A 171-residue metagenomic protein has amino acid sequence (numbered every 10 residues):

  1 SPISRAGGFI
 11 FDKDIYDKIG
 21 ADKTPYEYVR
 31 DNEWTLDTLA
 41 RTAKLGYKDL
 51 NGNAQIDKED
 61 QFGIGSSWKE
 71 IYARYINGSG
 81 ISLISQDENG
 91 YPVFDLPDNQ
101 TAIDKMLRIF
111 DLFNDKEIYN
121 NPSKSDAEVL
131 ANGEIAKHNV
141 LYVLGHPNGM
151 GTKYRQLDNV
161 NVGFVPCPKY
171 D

Functional and structural regions predicted by a protein language model:
S1-E27, S66-G90: Periplasmic solute-binding protein
S1-S4, I10, Q55-K58, E134-K137 (+1 more regions): Extracellular/periplasmic catalytic domains that process cell-envelope and extracellular macromolecules
P25-R30, V93-P97: Second-shell loop/turn segments in exported
E27, D49-D60: Acidic, glycine-anchored loop motifs typical of Ca2+
L36, A40-L45, A73-D126: Glycine-centered hinge/linker elements that transmit conformational signals in sensory and ligand-binding systems
T38-L45, E128-V143: Short helices/loops that flank or line small-molecule/ion binding pockets
W68, G145-M150: Beta->alpha turn/N-cap motifs
Y154-D171: Extracytoplasmic/periplasmic substrate-recognition and gating elements
